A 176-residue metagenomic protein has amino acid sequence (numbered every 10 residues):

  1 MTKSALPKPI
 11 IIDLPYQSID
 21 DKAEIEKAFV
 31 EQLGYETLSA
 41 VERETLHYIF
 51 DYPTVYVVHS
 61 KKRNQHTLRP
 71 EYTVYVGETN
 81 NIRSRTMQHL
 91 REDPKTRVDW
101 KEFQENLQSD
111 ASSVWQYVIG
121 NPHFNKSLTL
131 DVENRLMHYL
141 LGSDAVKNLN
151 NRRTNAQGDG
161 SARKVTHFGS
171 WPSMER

Functional and structural regions predicted by a protein language model:
M1-P53, S60-Y72, N81-R176: Boundary/linker segments flanking structured domains
